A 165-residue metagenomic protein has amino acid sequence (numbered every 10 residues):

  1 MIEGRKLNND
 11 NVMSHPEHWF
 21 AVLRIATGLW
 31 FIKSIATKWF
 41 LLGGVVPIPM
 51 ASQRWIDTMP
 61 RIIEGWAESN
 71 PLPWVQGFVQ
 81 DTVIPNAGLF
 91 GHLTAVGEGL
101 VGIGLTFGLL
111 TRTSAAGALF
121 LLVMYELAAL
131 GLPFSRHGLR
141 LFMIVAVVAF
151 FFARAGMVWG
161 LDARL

Functional and structural regions predicted by a protein language model:
M1-L100, F107-L165: Extended, low-polarity transmembrane helix blocks
